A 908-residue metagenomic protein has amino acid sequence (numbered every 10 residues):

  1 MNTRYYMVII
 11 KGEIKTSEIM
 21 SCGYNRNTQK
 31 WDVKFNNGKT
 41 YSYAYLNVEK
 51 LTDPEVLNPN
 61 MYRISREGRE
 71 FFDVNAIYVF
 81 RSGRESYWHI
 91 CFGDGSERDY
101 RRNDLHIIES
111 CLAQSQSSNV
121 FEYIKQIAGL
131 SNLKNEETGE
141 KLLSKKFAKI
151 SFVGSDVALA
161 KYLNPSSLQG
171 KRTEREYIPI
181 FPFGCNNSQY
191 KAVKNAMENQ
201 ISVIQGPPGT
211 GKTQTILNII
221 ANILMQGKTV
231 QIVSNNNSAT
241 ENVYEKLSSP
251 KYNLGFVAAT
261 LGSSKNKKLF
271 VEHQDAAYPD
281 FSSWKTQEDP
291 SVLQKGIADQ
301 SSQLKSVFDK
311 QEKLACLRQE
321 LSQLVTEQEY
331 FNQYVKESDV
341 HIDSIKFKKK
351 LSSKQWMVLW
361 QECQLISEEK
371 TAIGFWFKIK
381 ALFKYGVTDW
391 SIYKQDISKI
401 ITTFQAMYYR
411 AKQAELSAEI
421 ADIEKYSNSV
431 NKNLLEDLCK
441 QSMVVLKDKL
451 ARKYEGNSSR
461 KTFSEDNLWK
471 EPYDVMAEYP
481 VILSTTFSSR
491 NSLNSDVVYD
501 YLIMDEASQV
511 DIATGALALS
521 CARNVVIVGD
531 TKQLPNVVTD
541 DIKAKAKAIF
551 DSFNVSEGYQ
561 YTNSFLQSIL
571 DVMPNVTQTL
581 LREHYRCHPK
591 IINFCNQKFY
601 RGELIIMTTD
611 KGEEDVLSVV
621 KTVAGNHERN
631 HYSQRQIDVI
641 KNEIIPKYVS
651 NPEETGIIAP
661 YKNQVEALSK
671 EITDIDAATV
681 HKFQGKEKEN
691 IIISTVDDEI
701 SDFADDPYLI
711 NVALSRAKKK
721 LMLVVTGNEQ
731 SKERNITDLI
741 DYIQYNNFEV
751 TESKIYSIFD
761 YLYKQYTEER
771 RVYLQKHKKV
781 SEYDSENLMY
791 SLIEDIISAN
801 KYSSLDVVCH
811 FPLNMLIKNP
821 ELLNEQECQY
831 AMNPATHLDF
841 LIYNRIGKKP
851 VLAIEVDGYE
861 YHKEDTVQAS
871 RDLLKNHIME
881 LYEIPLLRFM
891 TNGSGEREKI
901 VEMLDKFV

Functional and structural regions predicted by a protein language model:
M1-L57, S263-S427: Charged C-terminal transducer/switch regions of large nucleotide-driven machines
V48, D53-P54, N58-N195, K267-Q287 (+1 more regions): Pre-P-loop entry segment of helicase/translocase ATPase cores
I77-S82, F92-R98, R102, L168-W284 (+3 more regions): ASCE P-loop NTPase helicase motor core
Q116-G184, S353-V498: Conserved helicase NTPase catalytic core signature
V497-I503, K686-D698, K720-L723: A short beta-strand element within the Helicase C-terminal
I542-T579, N596, I700-S803: Helicase C-terminal subdomain and adjacent C-terminal extension
E603-E671: Conserved helicase/translocase motor-coupling segment
K754-V908: Nucleic-acid endo/exonuclease domains
